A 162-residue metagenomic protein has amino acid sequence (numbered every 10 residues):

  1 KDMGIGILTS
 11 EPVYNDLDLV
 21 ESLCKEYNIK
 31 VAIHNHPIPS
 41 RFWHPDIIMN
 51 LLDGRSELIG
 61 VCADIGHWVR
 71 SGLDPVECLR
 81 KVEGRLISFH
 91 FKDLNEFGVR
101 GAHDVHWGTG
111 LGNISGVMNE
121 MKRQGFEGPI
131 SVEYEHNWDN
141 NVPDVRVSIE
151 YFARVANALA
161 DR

Functional and structural regions predicted by a protein language model:
K1-G60, V69-R70: Active-site acidic/histidine proton-transfer and metal-coordination neighborhood in alpha/beta enzyme cores
S22, F42-C62, V69-R162: Histidine-acidic metal/acid-base catalytic patches
